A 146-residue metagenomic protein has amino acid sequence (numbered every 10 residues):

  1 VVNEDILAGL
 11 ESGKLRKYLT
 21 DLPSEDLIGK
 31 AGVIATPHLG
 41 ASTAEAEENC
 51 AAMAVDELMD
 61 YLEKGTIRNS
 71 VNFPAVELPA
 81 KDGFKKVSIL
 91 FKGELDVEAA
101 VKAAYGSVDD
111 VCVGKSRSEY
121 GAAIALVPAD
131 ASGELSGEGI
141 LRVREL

Functional and structural regions predicted by a protein language model:
V1-A80, F91, I124, L146: Rossmann-like dinucleotide-binding domain for NAD(H)/NADP(H)
N72-L146: A conserved regulatory-domain signal marking ACT and ACT-like small-molecule sensing domains and adjacent regulatory
